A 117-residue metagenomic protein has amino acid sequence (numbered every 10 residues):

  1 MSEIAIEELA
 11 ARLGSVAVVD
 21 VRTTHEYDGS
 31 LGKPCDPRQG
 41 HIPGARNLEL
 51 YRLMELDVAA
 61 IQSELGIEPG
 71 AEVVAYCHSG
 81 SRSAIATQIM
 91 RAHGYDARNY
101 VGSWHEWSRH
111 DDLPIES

Functional and structural regions predicted by a protein language model:
M1-A17, V21-V74, H78-S117: Rhodanese-like catalytic fold shared by cysteine-dependent sulfurtransferases and DSP/PTP-type phosphatases
